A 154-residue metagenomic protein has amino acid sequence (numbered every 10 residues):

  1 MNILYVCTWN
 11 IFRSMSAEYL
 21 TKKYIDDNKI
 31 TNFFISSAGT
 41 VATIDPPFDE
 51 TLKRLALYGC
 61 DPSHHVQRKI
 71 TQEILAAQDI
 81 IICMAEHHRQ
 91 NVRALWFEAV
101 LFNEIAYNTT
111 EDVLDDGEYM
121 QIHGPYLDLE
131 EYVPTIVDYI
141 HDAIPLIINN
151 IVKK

Functional and structural regions predicted by a protein language model:
M1-Q78, P145, N149-K153: Conserved active-site segments centered on acidic
M15, A85-E86: Alpha-helix N-cap/helix-start capping motif
E18, D61, D79, A106 (+1 more regions): Acidic side chains
D26, I30, F48-D49, A85 (+2 more regions): Short, structured coil/loop segments at alpha-helix boundaries
E86, Q90-K154: Phosphate-binding/catalytic loops
